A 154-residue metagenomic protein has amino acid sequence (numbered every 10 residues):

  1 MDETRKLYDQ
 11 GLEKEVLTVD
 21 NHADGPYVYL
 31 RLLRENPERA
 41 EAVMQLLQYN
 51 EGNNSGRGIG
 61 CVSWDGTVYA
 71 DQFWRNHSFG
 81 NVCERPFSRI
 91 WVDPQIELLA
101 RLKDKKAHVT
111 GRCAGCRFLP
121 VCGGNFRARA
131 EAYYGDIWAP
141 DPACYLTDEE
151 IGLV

Functional and structural regions predicted by a protein language model:
M1-A42, T67-G123: C-terminal accessory region of radical SAM enzymes
M1-E15, Q48-G52, Y134-L153: A structural motif corresponding to the C-terminal lobe/cap of the Radical SAM core domain
V43-L47: Conserved short histidine dyad/triad with adjacent acidic residue
N53-R57: Short, small/polar residue-rich loop motifs at catalytic or cofactor-binding pockets
V62-S63: Short, acidic, Ser/Thr-enriched surface-loop or helix-capping motifs
A107-L153: Cysteine-cluster motifs in flexible loop/terminal segments that predominantly coordinate metals
